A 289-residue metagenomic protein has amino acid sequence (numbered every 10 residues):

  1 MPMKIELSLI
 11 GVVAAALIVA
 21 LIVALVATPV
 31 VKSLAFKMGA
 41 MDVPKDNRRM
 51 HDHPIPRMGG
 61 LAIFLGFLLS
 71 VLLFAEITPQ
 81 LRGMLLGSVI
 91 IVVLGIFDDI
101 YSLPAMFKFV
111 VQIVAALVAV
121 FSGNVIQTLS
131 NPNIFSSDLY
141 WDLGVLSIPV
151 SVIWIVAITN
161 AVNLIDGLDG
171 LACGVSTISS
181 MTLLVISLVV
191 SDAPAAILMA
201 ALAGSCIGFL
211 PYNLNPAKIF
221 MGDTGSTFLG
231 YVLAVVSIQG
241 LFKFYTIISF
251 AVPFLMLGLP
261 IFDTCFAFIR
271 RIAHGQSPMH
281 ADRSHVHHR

Functional and structural regions predicted by a protein language model:
P2-C265: "…together with the soluble PPM/PP2C metallo-phosphatase catalytic core" -> "…together with the soluble PPM/PP2C
M41-D42, M256-R289: Membrane-proximal soluble regions of multi-pass membrane proteins
